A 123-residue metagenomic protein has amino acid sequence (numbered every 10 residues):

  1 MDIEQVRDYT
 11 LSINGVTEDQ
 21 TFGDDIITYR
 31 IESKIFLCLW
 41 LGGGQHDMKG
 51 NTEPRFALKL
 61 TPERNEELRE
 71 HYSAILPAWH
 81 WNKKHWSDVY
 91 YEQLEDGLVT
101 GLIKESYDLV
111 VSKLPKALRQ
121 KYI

Functional and structural regions predicted by a protein language model:
M1-I123: Charge-dense, helix-prone N-terminal extensions
